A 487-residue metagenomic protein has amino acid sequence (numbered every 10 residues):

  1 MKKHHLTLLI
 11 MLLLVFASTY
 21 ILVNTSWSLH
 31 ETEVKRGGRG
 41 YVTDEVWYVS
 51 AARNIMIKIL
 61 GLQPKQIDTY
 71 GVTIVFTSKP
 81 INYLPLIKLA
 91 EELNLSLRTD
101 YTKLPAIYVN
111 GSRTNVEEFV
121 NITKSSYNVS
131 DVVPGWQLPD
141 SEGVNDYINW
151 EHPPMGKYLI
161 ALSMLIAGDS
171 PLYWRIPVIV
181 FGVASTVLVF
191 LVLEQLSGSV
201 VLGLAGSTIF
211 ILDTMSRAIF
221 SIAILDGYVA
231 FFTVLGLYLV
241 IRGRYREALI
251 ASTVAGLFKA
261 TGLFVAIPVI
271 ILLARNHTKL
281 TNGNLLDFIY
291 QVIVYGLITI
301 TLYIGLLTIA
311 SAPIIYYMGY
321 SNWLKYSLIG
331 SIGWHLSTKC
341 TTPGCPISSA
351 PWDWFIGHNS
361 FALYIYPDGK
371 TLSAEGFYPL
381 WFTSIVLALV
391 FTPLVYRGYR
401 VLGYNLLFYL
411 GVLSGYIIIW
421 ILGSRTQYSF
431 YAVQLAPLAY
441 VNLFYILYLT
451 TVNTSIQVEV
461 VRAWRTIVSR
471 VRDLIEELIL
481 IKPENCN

Functional and structural regions predicted by a protein language model:
F16, G206-I211, S252-G256: Short helix- or helix-capping micro-motifs that position conserved polar/aromatic residues at function-defining sites
W150-Y158, A167-A184, I219, S373-T383: Loop-to-helix entry region of an early transmembrane alpha helix in multi-pass inner-membrane enzymes
P171-L172, V189-L212, A230, E247: Transmembrane-helix signature of polytopic, membrane-embedded enzymes that assemble or transfer cell-envelope glycans
I176-S197, L235, V390-L394: Transmembrane-helix motifs of polytopic, lipid-linked glycan transferases
M215-D226: Short acidic/glycine- and proline-prone juxtamembrane loop motifs at membrane-interface regions of multi-pass membrane
Y228-E247, A251, L438-N442: Specific aromatic-rich, kink-prone transmembrane helix
I241-A248, F264-G305: Perimembrane helix-loop-helix junctions
N359-G403: Hydrophobic, aromatic-rich transmembrane alpha-helices and their immediate juxtamembrane boundary segments
